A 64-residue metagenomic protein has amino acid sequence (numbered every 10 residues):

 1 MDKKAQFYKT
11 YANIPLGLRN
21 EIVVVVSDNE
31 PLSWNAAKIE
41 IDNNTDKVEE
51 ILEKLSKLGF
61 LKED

Functional and structural regions predicted by a protein language model:
M1-D2, Q6: Catalytic phosphate/metal-binding cores of nucleic-acid and nucleotide-processing enzymes, i.e., regions that mediate
Y8-E40: Short amphipathic alpha-helical interface segments
E40-K57: Short amphipathic alpha-helical interaction segments
S56-D64: A short, conserved structural fragment
